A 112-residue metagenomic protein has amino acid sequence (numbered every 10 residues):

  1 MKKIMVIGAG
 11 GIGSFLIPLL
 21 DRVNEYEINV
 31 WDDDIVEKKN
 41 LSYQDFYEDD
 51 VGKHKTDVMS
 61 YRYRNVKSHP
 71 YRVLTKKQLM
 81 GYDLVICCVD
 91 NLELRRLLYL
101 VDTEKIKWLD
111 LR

Functional and structural regions predicted by a protein language model:
M1-R112: Adenine nucleotide-associated cytosolic modules
